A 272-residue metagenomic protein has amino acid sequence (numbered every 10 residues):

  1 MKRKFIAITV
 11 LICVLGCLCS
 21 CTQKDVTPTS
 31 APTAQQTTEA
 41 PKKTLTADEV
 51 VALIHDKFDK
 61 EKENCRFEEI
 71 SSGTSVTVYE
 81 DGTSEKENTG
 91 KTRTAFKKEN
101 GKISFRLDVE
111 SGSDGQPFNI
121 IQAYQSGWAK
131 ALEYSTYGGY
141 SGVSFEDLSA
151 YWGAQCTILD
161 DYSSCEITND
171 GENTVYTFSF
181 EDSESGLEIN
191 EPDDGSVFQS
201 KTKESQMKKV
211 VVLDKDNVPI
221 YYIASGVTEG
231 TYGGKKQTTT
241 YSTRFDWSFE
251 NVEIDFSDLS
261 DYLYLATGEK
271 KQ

Functional and structural regions predicted by a protein language model:
K2-D25: Sec-dependent N-terminal signal peptides of Gram-positive bacterial secreted proteins and lipoproteins
C19-R93, V252-Q272: N-terminal leader/targeting segments and the immediate start of mature chains
H55-D56, T92-E99, K208-K215, R244-F249: Extended lipid/amphipathic-ligand handling interfaces
D56, T74-V76, A95-F96, D161-G171 (+2 more regions): Short amphipathic beta-strand and strand-loop transition segments with alternating hydrophobic
T83-T92, V197-K208, Q237-T240: Amphipathic hydrophobic-ligand
E85-C156: An acidic-aromatic
A150-Y221: Extended beta-strand-rich segments in extracellular/periplasmic secretory proteins, especially within noncatalytic
S225-Q272: Non-transmembrane domains of secretory- and envelope-associated proteins
